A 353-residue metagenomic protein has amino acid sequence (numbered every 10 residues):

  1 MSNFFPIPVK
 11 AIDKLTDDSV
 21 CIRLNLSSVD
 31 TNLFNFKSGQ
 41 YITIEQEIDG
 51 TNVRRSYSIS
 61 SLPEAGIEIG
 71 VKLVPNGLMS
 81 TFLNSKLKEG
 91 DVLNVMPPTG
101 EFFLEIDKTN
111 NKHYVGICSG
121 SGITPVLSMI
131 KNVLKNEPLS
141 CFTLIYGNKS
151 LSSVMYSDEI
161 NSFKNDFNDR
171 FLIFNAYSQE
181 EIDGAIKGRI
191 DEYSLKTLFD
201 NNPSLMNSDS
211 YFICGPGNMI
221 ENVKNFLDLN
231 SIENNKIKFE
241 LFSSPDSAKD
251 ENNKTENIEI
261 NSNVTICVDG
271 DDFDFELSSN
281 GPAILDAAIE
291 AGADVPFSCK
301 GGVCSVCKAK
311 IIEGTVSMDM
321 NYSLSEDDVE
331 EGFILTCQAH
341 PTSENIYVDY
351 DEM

Functional and structural regions predicted by a protein language model:
M1-P8, K14, D18, T51 (+5 more regions): Iron-sulfur (Fe-S) cluster-binding modules
S2-V92, M96, N148-S150, N161 (+1 more regions): Ferredoxin-reductase
F82-N257, N263-C267, D272: FNR/FR-type flavoprotein reductase catalytic core
N252-F297: N-terminal pre-ligand scaffold of iron-sulfur
S278, P296-V306, T336: Cysteine-centered iron-sulfur cluster-binding motifs in ferredoxin-type domains/subunits of redox enzymes
E290, V306-M353: Iron-sulfur (Fe-S) cluster-binding segments and ferredoxin-like electron-carrier domains, especially [2Fe-2S]
